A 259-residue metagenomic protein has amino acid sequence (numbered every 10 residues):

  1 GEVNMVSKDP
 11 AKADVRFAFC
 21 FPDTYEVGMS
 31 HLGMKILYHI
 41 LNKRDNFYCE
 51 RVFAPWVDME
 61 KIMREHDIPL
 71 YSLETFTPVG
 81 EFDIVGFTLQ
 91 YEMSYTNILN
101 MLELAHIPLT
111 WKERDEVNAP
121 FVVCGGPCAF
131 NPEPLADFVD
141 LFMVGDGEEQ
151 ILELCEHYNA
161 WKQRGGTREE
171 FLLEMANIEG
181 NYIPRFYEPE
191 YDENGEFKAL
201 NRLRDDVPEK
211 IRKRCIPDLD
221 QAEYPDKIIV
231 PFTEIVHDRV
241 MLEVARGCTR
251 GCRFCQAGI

Functional and structural regions predicted by a protein language model:
G1-K12, M63-Y71: Short N-terminal or domain-adjacent regulatory/targeting segments
M5-K8, G33-K43: Histidine-anchored nucleotide/phosphate-binding helix
D14-A18, N46-Y48, D238: Residues that mark the start of a beta-strand
F19-D23, G80-T88, V139, H237-E243 (+1 more regions): Glycine- and acidic
D45-M59: A short beta-strand-loop structural module common to alpha/beta enzyme folds
P55-L203: Glycine-rich beta-alpha loop elements in corrinoid/cobalamin-binding modules across cobalamin-dependent enzymes
D205-K210, R253: Membrane-embedded alpha-helical bundles of multi-pass transporters/translocases, especially carrier/permease families
P217-I259: Radical SAM [4Fe-4S] cluster-binding motif and immediate context
